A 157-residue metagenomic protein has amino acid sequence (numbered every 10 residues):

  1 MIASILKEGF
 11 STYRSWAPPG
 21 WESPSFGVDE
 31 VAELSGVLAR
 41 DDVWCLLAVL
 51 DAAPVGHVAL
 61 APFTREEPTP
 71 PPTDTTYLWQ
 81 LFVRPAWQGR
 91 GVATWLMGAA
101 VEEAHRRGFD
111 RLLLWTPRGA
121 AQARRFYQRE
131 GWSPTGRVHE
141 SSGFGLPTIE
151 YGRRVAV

Functional and structural regions predicted by a protein language model:
I5, D74-T76, D110-L113, P117-R124 (+2 more regions): C-terminal "cap" of GNAT-fold acetyltransferases
K7-L34: Conserved GNAT-fold acetyl-CoA-binding loop/helix
V31-L47, Y77: A short helix-loop-beta-strand connector motif used in the catalytic cores of GNAT acetyltransferases and, in some
L47, A53-P62, Y77, F82: Conserved beta-strand in the GNAT
P62-T69, T135-E140: A short, acidic/glycine-rich surface segment
T69-P85, W115: Conserved acetyl-CoA binding element of GNAT-fold acetyltransferases
V83, G89-E102, R125-R129: Conserved acetyl-CoA-binding loop-helix of GNAT-fold acetyltransferases
M97, A104-W115: Conserved GNAT acetyl-CoA-binding A-motif
